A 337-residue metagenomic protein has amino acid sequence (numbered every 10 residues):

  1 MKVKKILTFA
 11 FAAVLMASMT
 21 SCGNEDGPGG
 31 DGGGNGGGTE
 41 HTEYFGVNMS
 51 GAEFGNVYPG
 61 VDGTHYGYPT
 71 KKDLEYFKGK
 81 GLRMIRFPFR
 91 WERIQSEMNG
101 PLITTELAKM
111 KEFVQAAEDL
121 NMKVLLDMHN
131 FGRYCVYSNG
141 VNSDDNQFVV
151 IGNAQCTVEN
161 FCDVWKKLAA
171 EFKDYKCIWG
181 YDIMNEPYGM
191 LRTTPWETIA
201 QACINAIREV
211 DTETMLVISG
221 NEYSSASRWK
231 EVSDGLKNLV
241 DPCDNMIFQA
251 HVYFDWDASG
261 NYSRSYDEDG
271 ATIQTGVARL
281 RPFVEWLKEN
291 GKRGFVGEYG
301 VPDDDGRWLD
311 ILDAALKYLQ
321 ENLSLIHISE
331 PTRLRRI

Functional and structural regions predicted by a protein language model:
S18-S21: C-terminal motif of bacterial Sec signal peptides marking the signal peptidase cleavage site
G23-E25: Bacterial signal peptide processing site
G27-M84: N-terminal carbohydrate-binding accessory modules
M49-P69, E97-P101, V150-N153, F254-G276: Acidic/histidine-rich helix-loop elements that form or flank divalent-metal/phosphate-binding sites at the catalytic
H65-R83, P101-N130, Y134-G180, I199-A206: An active-site-proximal structural segment forming one wall of the substrate-binding cleft that immediately precedes
Y66-G67, D163-K166, A170-G180, M184-L323: Extracellular glycoside hydrolase catalytic/binding regions
Q95-L107, F148-V158, N185-L191, D267-T272 (+1 more regions): The substrate-binding groove and active-site-proximal loops of carbohydrate-active enzymes, especially glycoside
H327-I337: Single conserved hydrophobic/aromatic residue that forms the stacking wall/gate of nucleotide- or nucleobase-binding
